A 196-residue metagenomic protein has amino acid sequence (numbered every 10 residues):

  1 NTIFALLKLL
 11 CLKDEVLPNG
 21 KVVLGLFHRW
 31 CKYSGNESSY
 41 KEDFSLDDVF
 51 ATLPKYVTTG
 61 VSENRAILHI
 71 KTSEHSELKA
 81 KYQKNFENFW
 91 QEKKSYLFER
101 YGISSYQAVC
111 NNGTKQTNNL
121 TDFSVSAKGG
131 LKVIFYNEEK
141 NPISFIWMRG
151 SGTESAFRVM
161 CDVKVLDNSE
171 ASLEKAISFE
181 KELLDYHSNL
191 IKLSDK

Functional and structural regions predicted by a protein language model:
N1-D162, L166-K196: Phosphate-binding and adjacent anionic-ligand microenvironments
